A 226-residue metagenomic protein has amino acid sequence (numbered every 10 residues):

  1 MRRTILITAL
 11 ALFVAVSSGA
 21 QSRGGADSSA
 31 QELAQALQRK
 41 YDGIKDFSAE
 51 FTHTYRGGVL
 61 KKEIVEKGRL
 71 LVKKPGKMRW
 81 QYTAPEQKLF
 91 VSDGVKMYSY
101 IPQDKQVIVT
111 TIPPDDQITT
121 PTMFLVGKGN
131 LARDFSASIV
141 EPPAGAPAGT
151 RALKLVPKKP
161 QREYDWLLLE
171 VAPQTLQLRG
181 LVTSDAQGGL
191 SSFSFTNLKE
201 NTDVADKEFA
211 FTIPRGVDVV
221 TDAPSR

Functional and structural regions predicted by a protein language model:
M1-I7: Bacterial N-terminal signal peptides that target proteins for export
I7-A15: Bacterial N-terminal signal peptides
G19-E63, I213-R226: N-terminal leader/targeting segments and the immediate start of mature chains
Q31-A34, Q38, G94, T122 (+2 more regions): Extracytoplasmic/secreted envelope proteins and their assembly/folding machinery, especially bacterial periplasmic
A34-Q35, E63-V65, P75-K77, Q81-A84 (+1 more regions): N-terminal post-signal-peptidase region of extra-cytosolic proteins
R69-T119, S191-S192: An acidic-aromatic
I108, N130-A223: Gly/Pro-enriched, hydrophobic low-complexity segments that function as extracytoplasmic propeptides/linkers
